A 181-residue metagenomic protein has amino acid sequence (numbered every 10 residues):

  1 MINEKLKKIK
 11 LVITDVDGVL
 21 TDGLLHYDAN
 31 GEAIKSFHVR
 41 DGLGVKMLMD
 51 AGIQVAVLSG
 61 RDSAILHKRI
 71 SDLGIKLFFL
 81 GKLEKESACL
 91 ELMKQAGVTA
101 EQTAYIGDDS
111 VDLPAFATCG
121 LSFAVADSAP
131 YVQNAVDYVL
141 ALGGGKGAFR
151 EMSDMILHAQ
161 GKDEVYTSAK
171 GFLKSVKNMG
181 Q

Functional and structural regions predicted by a protein language model:
M1-E84, Q181: Alpha-helical substrate-recognition element adjacent to the catalytic core
I34, D72-L73, L77-F79, E86-Q181: Mg2+-dependent phosphoryl-transfer enzymes with acidic/Ser/Thr/Gly-rich catalytic loops
